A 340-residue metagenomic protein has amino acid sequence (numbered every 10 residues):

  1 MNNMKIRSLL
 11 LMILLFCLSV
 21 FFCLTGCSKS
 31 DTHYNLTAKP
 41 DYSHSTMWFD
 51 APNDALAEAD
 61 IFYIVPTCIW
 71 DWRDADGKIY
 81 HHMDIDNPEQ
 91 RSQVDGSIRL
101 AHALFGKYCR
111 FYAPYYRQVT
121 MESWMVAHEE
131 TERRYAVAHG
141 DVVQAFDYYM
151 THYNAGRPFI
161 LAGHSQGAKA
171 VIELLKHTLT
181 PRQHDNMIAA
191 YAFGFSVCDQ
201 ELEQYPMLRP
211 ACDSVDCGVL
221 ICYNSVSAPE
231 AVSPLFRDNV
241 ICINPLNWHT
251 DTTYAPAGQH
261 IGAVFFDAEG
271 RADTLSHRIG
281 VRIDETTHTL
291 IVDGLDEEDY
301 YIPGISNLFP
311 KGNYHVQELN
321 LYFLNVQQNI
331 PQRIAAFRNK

Functional and structural regions predicted by a protein language model:
N2-I13: Bacterial N-terminal signal peptides that target proteins for export
L24-G26: C-terminal motif of bacterial Sec signal peptides marking the signal peptidase cleavage site
S30-Q93: N-terminal extension/subdomain marker
A57-A59, K107-F111, A155-P158, D185-A189: Loop/turn elements at helix/coil->beta-strand transitions in domains of secreted/extracellular proteins
D60-I64, Y112-Y115, I160-L161, A189-A192 (+1 more regions): Structural recognition of the beta-strand scaffold that forms the well-ordered cores of secreted hydrolase catalytic
P66-R157, D299-K340: Active-site catalytic motif of lipid deacylating hydrolases and related acyltransferases
G140-A155, K176-F323, Q327-Q332, A336 (+1 more regions): Surface cap/lid and interfacial helix-loop subdomains adjacent to catalytic sites that gate substrate access
G163-G167, V171: Gly/Ala-rich beta-loop-alpha elbow adjacent to hydrolase catalytic centers
